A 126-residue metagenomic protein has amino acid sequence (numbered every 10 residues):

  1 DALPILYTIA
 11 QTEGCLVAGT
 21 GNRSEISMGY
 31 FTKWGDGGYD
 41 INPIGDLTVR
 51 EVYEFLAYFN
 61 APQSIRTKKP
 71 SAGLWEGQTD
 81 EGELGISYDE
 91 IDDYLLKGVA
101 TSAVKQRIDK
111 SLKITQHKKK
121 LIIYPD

Functional and structural regions predicted by a protein language model:
P4-D126: ATP/NTP-dependent adenylation/nucleotidyl-transfer catalytic domains that generate, transfer, or process NMP-activated
